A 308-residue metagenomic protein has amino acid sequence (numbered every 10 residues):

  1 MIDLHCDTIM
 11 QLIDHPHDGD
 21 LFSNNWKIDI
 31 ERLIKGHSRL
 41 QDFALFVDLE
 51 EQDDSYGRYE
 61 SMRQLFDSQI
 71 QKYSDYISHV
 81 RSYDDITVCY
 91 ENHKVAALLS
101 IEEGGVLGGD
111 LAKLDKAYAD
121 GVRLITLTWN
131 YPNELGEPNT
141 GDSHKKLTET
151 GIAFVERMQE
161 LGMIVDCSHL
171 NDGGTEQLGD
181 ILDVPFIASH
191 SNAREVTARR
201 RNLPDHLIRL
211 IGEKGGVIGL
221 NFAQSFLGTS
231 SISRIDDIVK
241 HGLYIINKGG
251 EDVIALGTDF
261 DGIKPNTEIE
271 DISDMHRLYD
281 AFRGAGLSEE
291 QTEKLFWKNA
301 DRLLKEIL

Functional and structural regions predicted by a protein language model:
M1-L220, S225, V239, L243-I246 (+3 more regions): Extended, charged catalytic domains and RNA/DNA-binding interfaces, predominantly in divalent-metal-using enzymes
N24, I232, D236, I269-S273: Soluble non-cytosolic domains of exported or imported proteins
F46-V47, G262, W297-R302: A short, acidic, flexible beta-alpha connecting loop/helix-capping segment that sits on the rim of active
L178, A198-R200, S230-S231, N266-E268: Short, well-ordered secondary-structure micro-motifs
F222, K248-I272: Short acidic/histidine-rich active-site segments
S233, K240, Y244, G249 (+2 more regions): C-terminal functional module detector
E270-L308: Mid-to-C-terminal alpha-helical segments outside catalytic/metal-binding sites
